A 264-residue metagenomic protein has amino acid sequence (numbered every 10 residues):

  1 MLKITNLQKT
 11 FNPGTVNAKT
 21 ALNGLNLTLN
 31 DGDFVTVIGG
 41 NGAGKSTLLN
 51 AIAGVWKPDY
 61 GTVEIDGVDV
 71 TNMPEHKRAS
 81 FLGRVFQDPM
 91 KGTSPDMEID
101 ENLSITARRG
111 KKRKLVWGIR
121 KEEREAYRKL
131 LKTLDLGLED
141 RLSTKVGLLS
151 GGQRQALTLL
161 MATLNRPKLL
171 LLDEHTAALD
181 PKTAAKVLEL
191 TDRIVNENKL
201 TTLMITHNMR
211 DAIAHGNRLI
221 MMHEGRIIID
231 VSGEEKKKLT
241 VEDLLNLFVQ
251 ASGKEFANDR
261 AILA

Functional and structural regions predicted by a protein language model:
M1, T10-G24, P74: A short, flexible loop at the N-terminus of ABC-type nucleotide-binding domains that lies
T15, D69-G83, K91, R113-V116 (+2 more regions): ABC ATPase NBD coupling module
I38-G40: The feature captures the beta-strand-to-loop junction immediately N-terminal to the Walker
A53: Helix-to-loop junction immediately C-terminal to a conserved catalytic motif
G61-D69, V231: Conserved ABC transporter NBD signature motif
A162-T163: ABC ATPase C-loop
T206-H207: H-loop/switch region of ABC-family ATPase nucleotide-binding domains
R226-Q250: Conserved beta-strand-loop-alpha-helix hinge in the C-terminal portion of ABC ATPase nucleotide-binding domains
